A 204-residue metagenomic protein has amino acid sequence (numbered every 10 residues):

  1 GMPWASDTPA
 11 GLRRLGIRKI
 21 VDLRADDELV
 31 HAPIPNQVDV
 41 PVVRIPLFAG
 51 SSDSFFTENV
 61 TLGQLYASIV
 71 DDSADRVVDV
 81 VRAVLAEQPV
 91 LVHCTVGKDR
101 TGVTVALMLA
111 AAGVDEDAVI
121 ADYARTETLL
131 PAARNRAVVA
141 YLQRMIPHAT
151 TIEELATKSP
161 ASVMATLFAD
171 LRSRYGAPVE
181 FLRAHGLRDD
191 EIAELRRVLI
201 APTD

Functional and structural regions predicted by a protein language model:
G1-L91, V103-D204: Cys-dependent protein tyrosine phosphatase-like superfamily
V96, R100-T101: Ser/Thr-glycine-rich phosphate-binding loops at phosphate-binding pockets of nucleotides, nucleotide cofactors
